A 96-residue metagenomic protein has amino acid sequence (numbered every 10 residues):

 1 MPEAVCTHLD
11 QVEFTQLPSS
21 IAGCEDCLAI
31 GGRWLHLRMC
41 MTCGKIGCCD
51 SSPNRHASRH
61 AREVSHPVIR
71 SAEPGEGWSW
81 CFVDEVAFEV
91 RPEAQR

Functional and structural regions predicted by a protein language model:
P2-V12, P18-G23, I30, I46-R96: Cys/His-rich, Zn2+-coordinating zinc-finger modules
G32-M41: Canonical RING-type zinc finger of E3 ubiquitin-protein ligases
